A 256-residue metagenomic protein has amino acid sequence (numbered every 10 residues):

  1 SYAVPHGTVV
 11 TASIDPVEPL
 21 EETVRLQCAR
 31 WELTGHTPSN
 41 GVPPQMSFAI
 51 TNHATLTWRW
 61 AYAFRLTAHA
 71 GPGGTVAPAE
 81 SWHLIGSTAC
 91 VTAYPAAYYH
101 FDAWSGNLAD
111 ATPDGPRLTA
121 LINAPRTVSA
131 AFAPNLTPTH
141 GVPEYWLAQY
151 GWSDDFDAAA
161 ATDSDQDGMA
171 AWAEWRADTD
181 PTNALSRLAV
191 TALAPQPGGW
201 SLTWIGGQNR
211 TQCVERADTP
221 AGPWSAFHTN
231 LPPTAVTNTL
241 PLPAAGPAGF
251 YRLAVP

Functional and structural regions predicted by a protein language model:
S1, T37-P38, T67-H83, D110-A111 (+2 more regions): Short, solvent-exposed loop/edge segments of extracellular or virion-exposed proteins
T8-V10, F64, S87-A89, G198-L202: Structural beta-strand segments of beta-rich domains
V9-P44, S87-L118: Surface-exposed interfaces of beta-sheet-rich extracellular modules
T11, T55-T57, C90, T127-S129 (+1 more regions): Short, conserved beta-strand segments of beta-strand-rich sandwich/propeller modules, principally
A12, W31, W58, A68 (+5 more regions): Extracellular/surface recognition and adhesion modules
P16-V17, V42-A70, D114-L136: Conserved "repeat-terminator" motif of extracellular CCP/Sushi domains
L26, A63, G71-G73, P95-F101 (+2 more regions): Short proline/glycine-enriched turn/loop motifs at strand-loop junctions of beta-rich domains
A131-P256: Short, composition-biased motifs enriched in small/polar/acidic residues
